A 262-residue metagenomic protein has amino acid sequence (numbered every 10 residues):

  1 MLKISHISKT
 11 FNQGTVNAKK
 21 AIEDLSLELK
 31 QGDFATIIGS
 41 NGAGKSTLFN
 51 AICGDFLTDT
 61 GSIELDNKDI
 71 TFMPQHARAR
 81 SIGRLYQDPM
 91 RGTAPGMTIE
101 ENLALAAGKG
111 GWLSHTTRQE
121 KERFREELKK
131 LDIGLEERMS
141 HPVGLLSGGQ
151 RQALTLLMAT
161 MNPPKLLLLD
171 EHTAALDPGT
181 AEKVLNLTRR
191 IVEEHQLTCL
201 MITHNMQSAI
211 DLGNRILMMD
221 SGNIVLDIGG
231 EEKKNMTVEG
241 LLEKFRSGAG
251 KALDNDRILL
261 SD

Functional and structural regions predicted by a protein language model:
M1, T10-D24, P74: A short, flexible loop at the N-terminus of ABC-type nucleotide-binding domains that lies
T15, L57, D69-G83, R91 (+2 more regions): ABC ATPase NBD coupling module
I38-S40: The feature captures the beta-strand-to-loop junction immediately N-terminal to the Walker
C53: Helix-to-loop junction immediately C-terminal to a conserved catalytic motif
G61-D69, L226-I228: Conserved ABC transporter NBD signature motif
M161-K165: A short, proline-enriched helix->beta-strand linker immediately N-terminal to the Walker B motif in ABC-type P-loop
T203-H204: H-loop/switch region of ABC-family ATPase nucleotide-binding domains
K234-D262: ABC ATPase nucleotide-binding domains
